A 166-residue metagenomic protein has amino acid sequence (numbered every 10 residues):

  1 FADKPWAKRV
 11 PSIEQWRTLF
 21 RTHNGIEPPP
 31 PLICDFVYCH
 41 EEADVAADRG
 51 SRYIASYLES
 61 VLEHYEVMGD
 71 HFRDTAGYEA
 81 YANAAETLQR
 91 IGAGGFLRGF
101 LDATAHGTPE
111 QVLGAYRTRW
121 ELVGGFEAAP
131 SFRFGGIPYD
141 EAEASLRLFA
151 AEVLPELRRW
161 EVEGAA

Functional and structural regions predicted by a protein language model:
F1-A2, D35: Glycine- and other small-residue-rich loops at beta-strand/loop junctions that grip anionic moieties
D3-W6, P130-A142: Glycine-rich, proline-tolerant flexible connector loops at the mouths of alpha/beta enzymes
A7-G125, R158-A166: An alpha-helical appendage that flanks or caps ligand/catalytic pockets
P11-W16, P138-R158: C-terminal helical cap(s) of enzyme catalytic domains, especially alpha/beta-barrels
Y65-V67, S131-F132, R147: Short, charged/polar low-complexity linear motifs in solvent-exposed/disordered segments
